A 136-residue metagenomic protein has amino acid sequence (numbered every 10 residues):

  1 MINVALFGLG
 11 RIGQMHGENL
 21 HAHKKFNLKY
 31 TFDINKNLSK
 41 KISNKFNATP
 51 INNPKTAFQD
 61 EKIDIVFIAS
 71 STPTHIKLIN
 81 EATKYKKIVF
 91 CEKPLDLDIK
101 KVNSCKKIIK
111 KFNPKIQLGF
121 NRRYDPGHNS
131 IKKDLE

Functional and structural regions predicted by a protein language model:
M1-F46: N-terminal Rossmann-like dinucleotide-binding module
H16, T49-K106: Beta-loop-alpha module in the N-terminal Rossmann-like domain of NAD(P)-dependent dehydrogenases, especially those
L20-H21, A57, L135: Hydrophobic C-terminal alpha-helix "anchor/cap" residues
H23-K24, D60-E61, D125: Acidic-histidine catalytic/liganding microenvironments
F26, K87, P114-I116: Short, well-ordered coil/turn segments that N-cap beta-strands
F46, Y85, K111-F112: Helix C-cap/helix->beta junction micro-motif
D96-E136: A contiguous active-site-proximal alpha/beta segment in oxidoreductase catalytic domains
